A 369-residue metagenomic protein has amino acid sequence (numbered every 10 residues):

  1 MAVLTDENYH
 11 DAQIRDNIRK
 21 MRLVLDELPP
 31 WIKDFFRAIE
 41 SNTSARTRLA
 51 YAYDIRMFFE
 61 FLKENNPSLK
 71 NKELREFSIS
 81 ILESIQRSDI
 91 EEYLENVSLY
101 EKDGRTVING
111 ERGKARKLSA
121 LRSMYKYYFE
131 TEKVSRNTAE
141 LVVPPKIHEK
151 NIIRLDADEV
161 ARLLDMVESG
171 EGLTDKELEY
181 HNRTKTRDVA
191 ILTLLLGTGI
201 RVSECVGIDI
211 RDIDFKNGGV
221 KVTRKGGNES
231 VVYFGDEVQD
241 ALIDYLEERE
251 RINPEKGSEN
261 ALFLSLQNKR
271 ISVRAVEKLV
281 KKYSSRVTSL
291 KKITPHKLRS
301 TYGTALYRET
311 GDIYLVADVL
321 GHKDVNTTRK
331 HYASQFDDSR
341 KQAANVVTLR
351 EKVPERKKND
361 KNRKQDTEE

Functional and structural regions predicted by a protein language model:
M1-E369: Conserved catalytic core of the tyrosine transesterase superfamily
